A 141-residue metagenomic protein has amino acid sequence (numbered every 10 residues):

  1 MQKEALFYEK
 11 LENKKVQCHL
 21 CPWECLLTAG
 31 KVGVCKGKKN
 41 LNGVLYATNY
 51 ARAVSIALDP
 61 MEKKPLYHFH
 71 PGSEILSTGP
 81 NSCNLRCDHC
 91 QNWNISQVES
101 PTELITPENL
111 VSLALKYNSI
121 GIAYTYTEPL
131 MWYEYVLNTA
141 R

Functional and structural regions predicted by a protein language model:
M1-S73: Flexible, acidic/Gly-rich N-terminal and inter-domain linker regions that tether and position cofactor-handling modules
N40-R141: Conserved Radical SAM active-site core
